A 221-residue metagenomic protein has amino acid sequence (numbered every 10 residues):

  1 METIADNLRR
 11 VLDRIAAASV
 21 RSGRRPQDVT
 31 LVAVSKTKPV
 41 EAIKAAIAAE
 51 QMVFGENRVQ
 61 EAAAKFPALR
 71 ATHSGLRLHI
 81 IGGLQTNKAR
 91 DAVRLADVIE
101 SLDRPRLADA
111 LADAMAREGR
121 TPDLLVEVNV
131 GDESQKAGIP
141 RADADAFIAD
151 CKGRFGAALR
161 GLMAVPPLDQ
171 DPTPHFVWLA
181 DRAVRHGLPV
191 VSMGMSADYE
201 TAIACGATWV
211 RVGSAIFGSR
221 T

Functional and structural regions predicted by a protein language model:
M1-P189, M195-A197, I203-C205, S219: Conserved alpha/beta-domain cores
A207-T221: Gly/Pro- and small hydrophobic-enriched strand-loop and loop-to-helix capping segments that sit at the rims
